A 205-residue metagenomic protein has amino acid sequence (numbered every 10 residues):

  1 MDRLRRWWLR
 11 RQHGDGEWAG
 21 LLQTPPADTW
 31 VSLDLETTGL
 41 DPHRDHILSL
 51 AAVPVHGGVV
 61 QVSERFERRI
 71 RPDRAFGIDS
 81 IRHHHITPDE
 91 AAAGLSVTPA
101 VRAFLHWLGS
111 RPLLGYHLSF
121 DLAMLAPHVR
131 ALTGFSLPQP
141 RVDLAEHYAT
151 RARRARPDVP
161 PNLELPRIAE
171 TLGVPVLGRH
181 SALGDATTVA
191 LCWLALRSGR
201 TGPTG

Functional and structural regions predicted by a protein language model:
R6-A126, R130-A131, F135-P138, N162-H180: Conserved non-catalytic scaffold segment of RNase H-like nuclease domains
L35-G39, E146, T188: Short, glycine/acidic-enriched loop or turn micro-motifs at the edges of active sites
L40-P42, A149, L191: Conserved protein kinase catalytic core
V142-P160: Short alpha-helix plus adjacent loop in nuclease-associated cores
E164-I168, W193, S198: Long, low-complexity hydrophobic alpha-helices enriched in A/L/V/I and glycine
S181-C192: Acidic, divalent-metal-coordinating active-site segment for phosphoryl/phosphodiester hydrolysis, typified by short
R197-G205: The feature marks non-catalytic terminal segments
